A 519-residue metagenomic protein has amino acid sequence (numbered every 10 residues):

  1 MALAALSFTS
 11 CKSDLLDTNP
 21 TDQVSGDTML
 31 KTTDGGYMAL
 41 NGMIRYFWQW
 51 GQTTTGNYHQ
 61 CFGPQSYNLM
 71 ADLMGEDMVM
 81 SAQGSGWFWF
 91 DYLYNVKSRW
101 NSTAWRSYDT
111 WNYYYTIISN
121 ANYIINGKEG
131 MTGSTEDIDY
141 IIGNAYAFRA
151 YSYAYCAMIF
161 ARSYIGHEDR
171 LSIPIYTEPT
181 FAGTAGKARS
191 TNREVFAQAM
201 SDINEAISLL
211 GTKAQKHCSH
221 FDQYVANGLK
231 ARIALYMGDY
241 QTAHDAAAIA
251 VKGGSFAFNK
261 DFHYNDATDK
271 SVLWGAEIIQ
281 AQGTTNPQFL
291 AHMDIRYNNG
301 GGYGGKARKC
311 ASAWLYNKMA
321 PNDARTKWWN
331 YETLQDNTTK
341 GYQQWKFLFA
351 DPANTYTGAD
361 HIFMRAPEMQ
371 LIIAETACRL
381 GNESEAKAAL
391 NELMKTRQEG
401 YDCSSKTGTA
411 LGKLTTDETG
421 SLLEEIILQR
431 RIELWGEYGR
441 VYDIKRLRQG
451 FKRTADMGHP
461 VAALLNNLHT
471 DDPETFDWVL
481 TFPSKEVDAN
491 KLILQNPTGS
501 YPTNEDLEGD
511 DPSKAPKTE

Functional and structural regions predicted by a protein language model:
C11-L69, D294-Y297, L315-A320, Y401 (+1 more regions): Membrane-proximal, proline-rich intrinsically disordered regions
T21-L30, T54-G75, F160-D169, I173 (+2 more regions): Short, surface-exposed recognition loops and adjoining beta-strand edges that mediate ligand/DNA contacts, enriched
T33, M38, F47-Y58, E194 (+5 more regions): Extended ligand-binding clefts on enzyme/binding-domain cores
G84-F160, S190, I207-K213, Y356-H361 (+2 more regions): Conserved, well-structured interaction surfaces
